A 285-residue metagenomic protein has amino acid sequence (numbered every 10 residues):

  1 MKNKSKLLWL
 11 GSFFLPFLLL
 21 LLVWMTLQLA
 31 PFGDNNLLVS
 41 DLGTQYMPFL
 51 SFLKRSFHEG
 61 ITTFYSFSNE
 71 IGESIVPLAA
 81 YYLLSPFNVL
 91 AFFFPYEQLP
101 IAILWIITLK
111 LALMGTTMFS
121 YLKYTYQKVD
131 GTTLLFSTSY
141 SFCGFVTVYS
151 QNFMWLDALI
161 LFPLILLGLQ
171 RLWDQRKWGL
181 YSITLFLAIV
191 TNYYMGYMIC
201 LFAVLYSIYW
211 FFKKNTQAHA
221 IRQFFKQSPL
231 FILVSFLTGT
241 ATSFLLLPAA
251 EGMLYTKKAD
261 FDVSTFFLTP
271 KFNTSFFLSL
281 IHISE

Functional and structural regions predicted by a protein language model:
M1-A30, K226-F231: Start-transfer (signal-anchor) and selected internal transmembrane alpha helices of multi-pass inner/ER membrane
P16-L20, T108, A112-Y124, D130-K214 (+2 more regions): Membrane-embedded helix bundles of polyisoprenyl
M25-L29, F57-F64, F93, E97 (+11 more regions): Short secondary-structure junctions and interdomain/linker hinges
T26-T125, G131-P163, T191: Active-site lumenal/periplasmic loops and adjacent helix-entry segments of GT-C-fold, multi-pass membrane
S40, T44-F57, E73, P86 (+2 more regions): Periplasmic/ER-lumenal interhelical loops and adjacent helix-loop junctions in multi-pass membrane proteins
P77-A80, Y193-Y197, V263-S264: Alpha-helical membrane-embedding segments and immediately adjacent membrane-interface amphipathic helices
L78, L84, L161, W210-F212 (+2 more regions): A generic membrane alpha-helix/interface feature
K214-K226: Membrane-interfacial, low-structure loops and terminal tails that flank and connect transmembrane helices in multi-pass
